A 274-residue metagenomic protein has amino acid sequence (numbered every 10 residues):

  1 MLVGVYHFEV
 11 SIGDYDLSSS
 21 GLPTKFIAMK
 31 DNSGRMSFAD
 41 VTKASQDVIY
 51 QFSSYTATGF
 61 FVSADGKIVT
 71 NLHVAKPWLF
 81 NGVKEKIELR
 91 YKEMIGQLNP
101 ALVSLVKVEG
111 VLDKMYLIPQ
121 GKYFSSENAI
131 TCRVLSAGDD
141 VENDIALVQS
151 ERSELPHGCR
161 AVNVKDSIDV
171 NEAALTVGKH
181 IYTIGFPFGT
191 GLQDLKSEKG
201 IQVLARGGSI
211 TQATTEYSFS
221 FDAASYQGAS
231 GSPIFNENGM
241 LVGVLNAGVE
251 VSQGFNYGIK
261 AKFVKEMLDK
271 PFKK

Functional and structural regions predicted by a protein language model:
M1-T58: Protease-domain processing segments flanking chymotrypsin-fold serine proteases, especially trypsin-like
M1-V3, T58-F61, K67-N71, D144-Q149 (+5 more regions): Soluble periplasmic/extracytoplasmic beta-strand elements of cell-envelope proteins
D16-S19, A28-K30, S54, E127-A129 (+5 more regions): Flexible, gly/ser-rich surface segments that form the specificity/activation loops bordering the active-site cleft
F26-D47, Q51, Y91-D139: Low-complexity, serine/threonine/proline-enriched polar segments
Q46-N71, R133, G231: A conserved glycine-rich beta-strand in the N-terminal activation segment of trypsin-fold
F60-F61, A224-L245: Catalytic nucleophile loop of clan PA
D65-G82, V111-K114, I118-V177, I184 (+3 more regions): Conserved active-site neighborhood of the chymotrypsin/trypsin-like protease fold
N81-I118, K122, H157, F186-G189 (+3 more regions): C-terminal cap/linker of serine protease catalytic domains
